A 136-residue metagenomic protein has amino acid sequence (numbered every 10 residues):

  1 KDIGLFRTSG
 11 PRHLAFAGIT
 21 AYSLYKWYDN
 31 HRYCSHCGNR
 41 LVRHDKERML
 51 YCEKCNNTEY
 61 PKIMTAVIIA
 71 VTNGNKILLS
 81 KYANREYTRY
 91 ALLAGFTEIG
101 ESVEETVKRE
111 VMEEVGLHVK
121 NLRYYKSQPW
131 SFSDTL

Functional and structural regions predicted by a protein language model:
K1, G38, G116-H118: Glycine-centered helix-boundary capping/hinge motifs
K1-A15: N-terminal alpha-helical interaction blocks
G18-V67: Acidic, metal-coordinating catalytic segment for phosphate/diphosphate chemistry, firing primarily on the Nudix
L41, N84, S131: Residue-level detector of flexible, active-site-proximal loop/helix-junction positions within diverse enzyme catalytic
K46-L92, F96, H118, R123-Y124: N-terminal strand-loop-strand
I99, G116-L136: Active-site segment of metal-dependent pyrophosphate-handling enzymes, primarily the Nudix hydrolase catalytic core
S102-V103: N-terminal phosphate-binding loop and adjacent alpha-helix
